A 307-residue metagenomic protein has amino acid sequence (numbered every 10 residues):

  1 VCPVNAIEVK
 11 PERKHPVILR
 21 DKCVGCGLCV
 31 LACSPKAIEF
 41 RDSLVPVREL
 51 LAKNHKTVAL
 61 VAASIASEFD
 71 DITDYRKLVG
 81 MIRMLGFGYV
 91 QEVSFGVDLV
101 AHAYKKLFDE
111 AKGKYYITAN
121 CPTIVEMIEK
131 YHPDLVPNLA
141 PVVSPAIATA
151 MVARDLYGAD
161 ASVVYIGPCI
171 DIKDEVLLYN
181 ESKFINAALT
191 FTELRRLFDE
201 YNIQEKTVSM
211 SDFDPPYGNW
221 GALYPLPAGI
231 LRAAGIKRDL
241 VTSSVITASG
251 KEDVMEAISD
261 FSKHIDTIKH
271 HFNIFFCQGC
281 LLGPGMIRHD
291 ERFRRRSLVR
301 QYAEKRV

Functional and structural regions predicted by a protein language model:
V1-R20, V24, L28-L44, G285-D290: Iron-sulfur cluster-binding cysteine motifs and their immediate structural context in ferredoxin-like electron-transfer
R41-V307: Iron-sulfur-associated redox domains of electron-transfer enzymes in respiratory and anaerobic energy metabolism
